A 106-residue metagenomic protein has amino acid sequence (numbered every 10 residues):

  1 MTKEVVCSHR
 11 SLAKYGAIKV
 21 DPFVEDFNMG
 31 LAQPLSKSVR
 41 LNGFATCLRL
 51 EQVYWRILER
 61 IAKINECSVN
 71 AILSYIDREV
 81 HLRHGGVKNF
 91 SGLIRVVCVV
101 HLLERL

Functional and structural regions predicted by a protein language model:
T2-A17, D21-A32, K63-V69, L73-R78 (+3 more regions): Terminal leader/tail segments of proteins
S8, L12, L35-S38, C47 (+1 more regions): Intrinsically disordered, low-complexity sequence elements enriched in Ser/Thr/Gly/Pro
V24-R49: Short Lys/Arg-rich basic patches
R40-G92, C98: Amphipathic, hydrophobic secondary-structure cores in small proteins
